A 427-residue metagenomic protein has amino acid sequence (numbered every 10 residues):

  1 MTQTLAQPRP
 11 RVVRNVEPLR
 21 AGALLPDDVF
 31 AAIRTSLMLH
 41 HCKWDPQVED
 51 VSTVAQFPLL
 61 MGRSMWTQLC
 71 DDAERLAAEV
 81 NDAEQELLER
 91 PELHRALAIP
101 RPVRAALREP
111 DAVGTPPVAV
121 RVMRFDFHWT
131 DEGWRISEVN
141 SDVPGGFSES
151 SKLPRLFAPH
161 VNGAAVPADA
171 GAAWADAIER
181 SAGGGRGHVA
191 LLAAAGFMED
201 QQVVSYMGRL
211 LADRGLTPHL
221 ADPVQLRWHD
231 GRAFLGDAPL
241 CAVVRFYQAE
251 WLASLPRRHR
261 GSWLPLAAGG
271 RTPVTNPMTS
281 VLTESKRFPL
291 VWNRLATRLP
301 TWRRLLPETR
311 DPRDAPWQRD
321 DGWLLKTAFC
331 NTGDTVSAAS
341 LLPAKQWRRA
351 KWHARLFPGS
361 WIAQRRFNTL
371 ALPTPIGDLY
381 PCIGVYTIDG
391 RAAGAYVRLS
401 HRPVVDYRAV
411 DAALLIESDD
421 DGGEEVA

Functional and structural regions predicted by a protein language model:
M1-A427: Preference for protein termini
